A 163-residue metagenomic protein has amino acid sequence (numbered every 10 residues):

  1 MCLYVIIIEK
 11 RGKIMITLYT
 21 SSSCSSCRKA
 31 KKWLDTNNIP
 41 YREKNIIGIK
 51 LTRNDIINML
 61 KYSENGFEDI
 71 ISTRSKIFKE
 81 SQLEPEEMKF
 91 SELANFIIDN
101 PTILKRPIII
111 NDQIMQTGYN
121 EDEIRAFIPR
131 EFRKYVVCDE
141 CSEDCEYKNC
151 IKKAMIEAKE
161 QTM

Functional and structural regions predicted by a protein language model:
M1-I14: Short, Lys/Arg-enriched N-terminal segments with co-localized hydrophobic residues within the first ~10-30 amino acids
I6, I98, L104-K105, I110-M163: Non-globular targeting/processing and membrane-anchoring segments
M15-T17, Q113-I114: Short active-site oxyanion
T17-T20, S26-F90: Structural alpha/beta surface segment adjacent to cysteine/selenocysteine redox centers across thiol/disulfide enzymes
S22, I47-G48, P101, Q113: Structured beta->alpha junctions
E92-D99: A short, acidic, amphipathic alpha-helical segment used as a generic capping/interface helix at domain edges
